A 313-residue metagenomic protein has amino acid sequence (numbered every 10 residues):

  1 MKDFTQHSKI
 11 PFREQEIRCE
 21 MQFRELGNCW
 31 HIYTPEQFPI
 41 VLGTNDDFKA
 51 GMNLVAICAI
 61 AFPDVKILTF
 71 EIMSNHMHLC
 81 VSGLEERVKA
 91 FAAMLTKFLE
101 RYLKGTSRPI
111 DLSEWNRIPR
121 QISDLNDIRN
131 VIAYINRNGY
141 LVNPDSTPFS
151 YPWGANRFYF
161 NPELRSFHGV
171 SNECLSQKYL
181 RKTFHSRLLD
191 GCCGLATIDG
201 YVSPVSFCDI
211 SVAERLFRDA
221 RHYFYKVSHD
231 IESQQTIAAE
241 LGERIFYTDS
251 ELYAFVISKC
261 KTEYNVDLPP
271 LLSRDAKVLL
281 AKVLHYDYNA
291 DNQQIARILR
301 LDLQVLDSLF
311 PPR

Functional and structural regions predicted by a protein language model:
M1-S74, L84-R313: Short Pro-Cys-Gly-centered "Cys-loop" motif that presents a nucleophilic cysteine in a tight turn
H76-H78: Histidine-centered divalent metal-coordination motifs
C80-S82: Short hydrophobic/aromatic beta-strand micro-patches that form the beta-sheet surface supporting nucleotide- or nucleic
